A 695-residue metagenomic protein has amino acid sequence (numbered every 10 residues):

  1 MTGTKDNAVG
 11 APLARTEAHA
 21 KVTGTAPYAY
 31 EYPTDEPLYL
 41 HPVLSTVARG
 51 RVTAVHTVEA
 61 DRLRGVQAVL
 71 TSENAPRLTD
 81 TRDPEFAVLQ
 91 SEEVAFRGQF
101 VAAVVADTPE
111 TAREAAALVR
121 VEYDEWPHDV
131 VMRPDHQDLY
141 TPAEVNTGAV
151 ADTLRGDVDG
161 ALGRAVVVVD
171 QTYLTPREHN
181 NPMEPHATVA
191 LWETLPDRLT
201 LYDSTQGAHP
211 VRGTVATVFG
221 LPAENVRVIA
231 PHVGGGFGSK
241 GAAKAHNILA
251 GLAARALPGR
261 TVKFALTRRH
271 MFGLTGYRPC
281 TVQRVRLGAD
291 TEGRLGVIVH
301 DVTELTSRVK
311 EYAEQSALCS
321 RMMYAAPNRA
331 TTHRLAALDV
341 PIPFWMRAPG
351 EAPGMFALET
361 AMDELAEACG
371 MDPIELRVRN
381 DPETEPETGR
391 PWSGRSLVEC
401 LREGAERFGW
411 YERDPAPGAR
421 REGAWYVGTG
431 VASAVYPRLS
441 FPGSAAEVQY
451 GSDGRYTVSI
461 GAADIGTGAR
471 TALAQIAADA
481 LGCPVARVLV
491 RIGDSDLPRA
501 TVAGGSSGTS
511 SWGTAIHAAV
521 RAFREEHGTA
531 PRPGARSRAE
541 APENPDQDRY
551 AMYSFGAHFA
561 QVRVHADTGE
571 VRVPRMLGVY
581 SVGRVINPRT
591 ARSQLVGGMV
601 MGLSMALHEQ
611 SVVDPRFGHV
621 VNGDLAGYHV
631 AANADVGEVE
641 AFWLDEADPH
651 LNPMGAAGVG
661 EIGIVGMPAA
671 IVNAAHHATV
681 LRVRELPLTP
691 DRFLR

Functional and structural regions predicted by a protein language model:
M1-V145, H246: Flexible, low-hydrophobicity surface segments
A11, T16-G24, T147-T188, C280-A361 (+1 more regions): Glycine-rich loop/linker segments at domain edges
T16-A20, A117-H128, Q206, G213 (+5 more regions): Extended active-site and interfacial segments that coordinate phosphate-rich ligands in large catalytic machineries
S72-E73, G220-N225, R255-K263, T291 (+5 more regions): C-terminal catalytic domains of large/alpha subunits in multi-subunit enzymes
S91-E93, P222-E224, I229-A230, R255-T267 (+1 more regions): Conserved catalytic cysteine-centered active-site region of acyl-thioester-dependent Claisen-condensing enzymes
F100, D107-T108, G259-S307, A515-P533 (+1 more regions): Phosphate/diphosphate-binding loops
V158-F219, E314, G428-S452, I460 (+1 more regions): Conserved beta-alpha junction segments in alpha/beta enzyme cores
H232, G236-G259, K263-F264, A469-I476: Thiamine diphosphate
